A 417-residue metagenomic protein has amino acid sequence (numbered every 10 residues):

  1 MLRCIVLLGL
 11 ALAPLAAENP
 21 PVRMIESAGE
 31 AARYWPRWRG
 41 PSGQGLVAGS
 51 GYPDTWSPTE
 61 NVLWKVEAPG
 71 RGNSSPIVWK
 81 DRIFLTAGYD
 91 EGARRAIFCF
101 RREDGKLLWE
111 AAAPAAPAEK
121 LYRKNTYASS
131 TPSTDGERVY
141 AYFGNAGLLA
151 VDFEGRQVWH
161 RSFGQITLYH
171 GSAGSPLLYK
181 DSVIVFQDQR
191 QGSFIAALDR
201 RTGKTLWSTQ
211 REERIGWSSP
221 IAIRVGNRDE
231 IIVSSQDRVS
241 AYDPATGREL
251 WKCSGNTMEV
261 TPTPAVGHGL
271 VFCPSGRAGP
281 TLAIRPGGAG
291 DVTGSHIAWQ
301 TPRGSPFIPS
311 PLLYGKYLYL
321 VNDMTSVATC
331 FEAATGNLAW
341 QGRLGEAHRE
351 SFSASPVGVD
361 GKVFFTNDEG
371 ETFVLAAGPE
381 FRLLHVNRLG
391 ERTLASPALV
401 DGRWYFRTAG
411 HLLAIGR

Functional and structural regions predicted by a protein language model:
M1-C4, R417: Positively charged n-region of N-terminal signal peptides that target proteins for export
R3-A13: Bacterial N-terminal signal peptides
A16-R417: Noncatalytic, solvent-exposed loop/strand surfaces of beta-propeller-type extracellular/periplasmic domains
